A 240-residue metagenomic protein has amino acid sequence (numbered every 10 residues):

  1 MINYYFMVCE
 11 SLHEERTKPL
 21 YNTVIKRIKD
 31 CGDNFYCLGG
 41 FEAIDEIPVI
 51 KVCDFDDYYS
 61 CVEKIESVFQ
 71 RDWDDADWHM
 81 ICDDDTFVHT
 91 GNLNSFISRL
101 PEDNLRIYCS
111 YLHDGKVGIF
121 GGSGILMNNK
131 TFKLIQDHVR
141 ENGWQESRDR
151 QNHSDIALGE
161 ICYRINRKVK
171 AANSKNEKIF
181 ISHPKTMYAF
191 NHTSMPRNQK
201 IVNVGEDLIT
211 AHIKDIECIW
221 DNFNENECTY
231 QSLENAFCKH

Functional and structural regions predicted by a protein language model:
M1-K18: N-proximal low-complexity "stem/linker" segments adjacent to membrane-targeting elements
N3, R148-H240: C-terminal catalytic/acceptor-binding lobe
T17-D33: Short, acidic, metal-binding catalytic loop of nucleotide-sugar glycosyltransferases
T23, R71, W78, F96 (+3 more regions): Alpha-helical recognition domains of nuclear gene-regulatory proteins
Y36-D77, F87-N92: Active-site-proximal specificity loops/subdomain of glycosyltransferases
V88-V117: Conserved donor-nucleotide/metal-binding helix-loop-beta segment in metal-dependent transferases, i.e., the alpha-helix
H89-G91, K116, F120-N142: Conserved nucleotide-sugar donor-binding and metal-coordinating catalytic region shared by glycosyltransferases
